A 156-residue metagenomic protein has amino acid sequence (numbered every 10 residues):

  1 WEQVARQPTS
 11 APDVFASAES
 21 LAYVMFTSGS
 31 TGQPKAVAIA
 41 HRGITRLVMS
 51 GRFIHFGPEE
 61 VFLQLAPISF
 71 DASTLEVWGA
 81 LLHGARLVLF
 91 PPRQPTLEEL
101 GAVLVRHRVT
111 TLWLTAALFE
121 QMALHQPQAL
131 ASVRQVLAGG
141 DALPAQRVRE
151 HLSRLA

Functional and structural regions predicted by a protein language model:
W1-A156: Motif- and composition-driven signal specific to adenylation
